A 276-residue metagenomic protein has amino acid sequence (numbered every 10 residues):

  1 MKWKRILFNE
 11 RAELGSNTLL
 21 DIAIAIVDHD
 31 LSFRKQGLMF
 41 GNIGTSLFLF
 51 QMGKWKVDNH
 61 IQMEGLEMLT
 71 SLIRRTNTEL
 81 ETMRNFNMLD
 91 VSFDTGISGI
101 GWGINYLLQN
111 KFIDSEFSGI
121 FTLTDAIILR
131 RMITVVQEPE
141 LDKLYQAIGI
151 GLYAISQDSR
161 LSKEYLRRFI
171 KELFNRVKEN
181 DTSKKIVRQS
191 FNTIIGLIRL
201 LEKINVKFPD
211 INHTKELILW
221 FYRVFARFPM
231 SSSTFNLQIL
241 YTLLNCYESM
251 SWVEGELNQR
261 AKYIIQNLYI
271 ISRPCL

Functional and structural regions predicted by a protein language model:
M1-L276: Glycan-recognition and catalytic cores of secretory/periplasmic carbohydrate-active enzymes
